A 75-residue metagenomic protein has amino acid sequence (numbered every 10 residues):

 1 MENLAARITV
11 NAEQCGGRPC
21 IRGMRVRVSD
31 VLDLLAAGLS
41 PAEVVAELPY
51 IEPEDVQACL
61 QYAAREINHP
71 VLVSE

Functional and structural regions predicted by a protein language model:
M1-C15: Basic, low-complexity segments
R27-E75: Long, charge-rich, low-complexity alpha-helical segments
